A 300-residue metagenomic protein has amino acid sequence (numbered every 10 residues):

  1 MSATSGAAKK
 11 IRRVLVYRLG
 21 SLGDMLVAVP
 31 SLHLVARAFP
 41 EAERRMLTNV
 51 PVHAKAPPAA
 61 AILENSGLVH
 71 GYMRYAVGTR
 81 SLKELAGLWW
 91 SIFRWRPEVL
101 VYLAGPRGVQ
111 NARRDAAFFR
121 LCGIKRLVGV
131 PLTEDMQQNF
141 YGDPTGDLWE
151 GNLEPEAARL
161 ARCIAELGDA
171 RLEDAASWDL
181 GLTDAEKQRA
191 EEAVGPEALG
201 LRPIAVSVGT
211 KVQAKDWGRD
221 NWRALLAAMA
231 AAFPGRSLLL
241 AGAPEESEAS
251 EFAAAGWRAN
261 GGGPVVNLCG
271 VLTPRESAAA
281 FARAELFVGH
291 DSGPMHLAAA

Functional and structural regions predicted by a protein language model:
M1-A300: Catalytic machinery of carbohydrate-active enzymes, primarily nucleotide-sugar-dependent glycosyltransferases
